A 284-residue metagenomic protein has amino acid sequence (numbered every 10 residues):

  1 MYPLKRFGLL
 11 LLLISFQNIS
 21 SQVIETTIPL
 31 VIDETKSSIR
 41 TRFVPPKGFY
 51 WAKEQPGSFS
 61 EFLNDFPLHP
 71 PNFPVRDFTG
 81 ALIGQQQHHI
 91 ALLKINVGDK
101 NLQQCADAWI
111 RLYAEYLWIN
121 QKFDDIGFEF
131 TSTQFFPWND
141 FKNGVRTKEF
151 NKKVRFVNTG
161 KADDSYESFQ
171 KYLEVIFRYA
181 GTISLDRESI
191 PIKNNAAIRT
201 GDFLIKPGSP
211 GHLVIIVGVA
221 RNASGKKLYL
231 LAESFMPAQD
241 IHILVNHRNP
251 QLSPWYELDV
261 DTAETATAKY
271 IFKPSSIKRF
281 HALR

Functional and structural regions predicted by a protein language model:
M1-V23: Bacterial Sec-dependent N-terminal signal peptides
L4-F7, P56-F59, Y166: Alpha-helix initiation and N-capping motif
Q22-N96, Q103: Cationic-aromatic interfacial patches
L82-R199, I205-L213, V217-G218, S224-M236 (+1 more regions): Acidic/His-rich structured neighborhood in mature extracellular/periplasmic domains
K227-R284: Low-complexity, Gly/Ser/Thr/Pro-rich intrinsically disordered linker/tail segments
